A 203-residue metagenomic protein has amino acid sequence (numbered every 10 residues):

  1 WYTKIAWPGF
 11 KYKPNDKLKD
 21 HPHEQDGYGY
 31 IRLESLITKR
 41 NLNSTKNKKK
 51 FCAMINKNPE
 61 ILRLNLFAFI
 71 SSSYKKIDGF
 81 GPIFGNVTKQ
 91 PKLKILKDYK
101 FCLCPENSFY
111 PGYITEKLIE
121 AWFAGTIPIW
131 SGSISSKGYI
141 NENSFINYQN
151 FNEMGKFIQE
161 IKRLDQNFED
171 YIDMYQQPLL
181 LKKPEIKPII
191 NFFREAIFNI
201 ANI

Functional and structural regions predicted by a protein language model:
W1-I203: Pol beta-like nucleotidyltransferase catalytic core
